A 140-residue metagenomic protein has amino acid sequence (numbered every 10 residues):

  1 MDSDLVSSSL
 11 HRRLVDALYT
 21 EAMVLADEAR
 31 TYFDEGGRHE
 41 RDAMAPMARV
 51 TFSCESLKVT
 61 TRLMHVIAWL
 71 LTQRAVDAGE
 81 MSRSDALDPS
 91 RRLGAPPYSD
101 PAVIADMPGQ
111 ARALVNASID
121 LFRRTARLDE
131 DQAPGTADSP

Functional and structural regions predicted by a protein language model:
M1-P140: Surface-exposed peri-terminal alpha-helical interaction modules
